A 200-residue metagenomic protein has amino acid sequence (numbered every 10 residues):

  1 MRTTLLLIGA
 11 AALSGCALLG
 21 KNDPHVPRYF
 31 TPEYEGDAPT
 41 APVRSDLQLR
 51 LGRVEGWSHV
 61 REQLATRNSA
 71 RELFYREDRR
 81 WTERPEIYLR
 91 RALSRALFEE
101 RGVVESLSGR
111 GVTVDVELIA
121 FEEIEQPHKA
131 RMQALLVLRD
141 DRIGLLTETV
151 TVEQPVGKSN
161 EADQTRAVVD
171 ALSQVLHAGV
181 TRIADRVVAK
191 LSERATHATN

Functional and structural regions predicted by a protein language model:
M1-L18: Sec-dependent bacterial lipoprotein signal peptides
C16-T82, K190-N200: A structural "domain/chain start" motif
A17-F30, G36, R95, E99-L145 (+2 more regions): Surface-exposed short loop/turn segments
A65, R71-R80, I143-A184: Short secondary-structure boundary motifs at beta->alpha junctions and helix caps
R71-E99: Mid-chain, structured segments of secreted extracytoplasmic proteins
S94, F98-G102, T181-V188, S192: Sec-exported extracytoplasmic/periplasmic mature domains
A162-D163, A171-L172, V187-T199: Internal interaction segment
